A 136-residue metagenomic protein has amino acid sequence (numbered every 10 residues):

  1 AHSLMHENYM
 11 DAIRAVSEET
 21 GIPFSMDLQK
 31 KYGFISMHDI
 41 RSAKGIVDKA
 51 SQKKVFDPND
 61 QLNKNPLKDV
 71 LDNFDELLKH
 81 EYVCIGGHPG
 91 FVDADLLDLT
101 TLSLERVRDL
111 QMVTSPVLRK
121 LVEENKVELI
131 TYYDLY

Functional and structural regions predicted by a protein language model:
A1-K49, K53, L62: Catalytic domains of cell-wall/extracellular-matrix polysaccharide-remodeling enzymes, centered on de-N-acetylation
M10-R14, L71-D75, L118-R119: Short amphipathic alpha-helical segments and helix-helix/interface helices
E19-T20, H80-E81, E124-N125: Structured helix-beta-strand junction loops
P23-S25, Y82-G86, E128: Structural preference for beta-strand elements that scaffold enzyme active sites
Q29-Y32, K53, H88-V92, D134-L135: Active-site beta-loop-alpha junctions enriched in small/polar residues
Q61-K79: A short, acidic, amphipathic alpha-helical segment used as a generic capping/interface helix at domain edges
H80-V107: A structured, mid-to-C-terminal "fold-capping" secondary-structure block
L99-Y136: C-terminal domain-boundary segment and adjacent tail
